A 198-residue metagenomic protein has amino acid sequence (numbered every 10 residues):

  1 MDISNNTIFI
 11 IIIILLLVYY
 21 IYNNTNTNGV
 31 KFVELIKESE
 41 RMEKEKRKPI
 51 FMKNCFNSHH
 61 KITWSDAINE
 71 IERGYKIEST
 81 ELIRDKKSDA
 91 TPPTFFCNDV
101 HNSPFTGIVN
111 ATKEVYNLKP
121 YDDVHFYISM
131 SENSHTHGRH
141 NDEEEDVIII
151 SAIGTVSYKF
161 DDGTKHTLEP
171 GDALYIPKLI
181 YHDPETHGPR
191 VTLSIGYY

Functional and structural regions predicted by a protein language model:
M1-I11: Feature marks short, highly hydrophobic, charge-poor N-terminal signal-anchor/signal peptide-like helices that anchor
N6, L16-Y19, G29, N102 (+2 more regions): Generic intrinsically disordered, low-complexity segments enriched for polar/acidic and small residues
I10-P92: N-terminal auxiliary "cap/dimerization" subdomain that precedes the catalytic jelly-roll/cupin core of mononuclear
N69, R73-D172, I180-Y198: Active-site region of the double-stranded beta-helix
Y175: Active-site beta-strand/loop microenvironment that shapes enzyme catalytic pockets
